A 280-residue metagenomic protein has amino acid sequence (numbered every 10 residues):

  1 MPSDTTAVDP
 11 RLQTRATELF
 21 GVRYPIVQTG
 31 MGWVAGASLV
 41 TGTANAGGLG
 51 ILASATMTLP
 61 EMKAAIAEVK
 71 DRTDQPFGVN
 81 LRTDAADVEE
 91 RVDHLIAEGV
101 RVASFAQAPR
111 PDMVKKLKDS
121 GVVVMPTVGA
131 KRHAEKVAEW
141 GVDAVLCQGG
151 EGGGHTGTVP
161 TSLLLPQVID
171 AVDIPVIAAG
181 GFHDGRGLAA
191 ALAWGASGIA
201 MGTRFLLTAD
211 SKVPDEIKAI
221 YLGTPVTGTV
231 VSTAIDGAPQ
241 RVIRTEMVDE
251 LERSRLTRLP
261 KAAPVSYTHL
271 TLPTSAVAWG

Functional and structural regions predicted by a protein language model:
P2-P175, S275: Active-site entrance/lid segments in N-terminal catalytic domains of soluble metabolic enzymes
A46, V69-R72, P76, Q148 (+5 more regions): Change "in soluble alpha/beta enzymes" to "in soluble alpha/beta proteins
L49-T58, G149-H155, L188-P214: Glycine-rich phosphate-binding active-site loops on the catalytic face of alpha/beta enzymes
R132-W140, H183-S197: Catalytic cores of alpha/beta
A178-F182: Glycine-rich adenosine-cofactor-binding loop
K212-Y267: Amphipathic alpha-helical blocks and their helix-capping loop/short-beta junctions
T268-T274: Conserved small/polar residues in nucleotide/adenosyl-binding loops
W279-G280: Hydrophobic alpha-helical segments, chiefly the membrane-spanning helices and signal/signal-anchor peptides
